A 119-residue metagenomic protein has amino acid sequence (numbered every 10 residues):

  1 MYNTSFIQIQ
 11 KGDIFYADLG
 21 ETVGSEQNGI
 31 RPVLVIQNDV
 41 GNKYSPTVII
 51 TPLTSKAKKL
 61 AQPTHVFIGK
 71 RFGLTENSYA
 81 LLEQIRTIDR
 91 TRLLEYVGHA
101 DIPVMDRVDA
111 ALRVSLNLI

Functional and structural regions predicted by a protein language model:
M1-I119: Conserved functional hotspots at enzyme active or ligand-binding sites that engage polyanionic ligands
